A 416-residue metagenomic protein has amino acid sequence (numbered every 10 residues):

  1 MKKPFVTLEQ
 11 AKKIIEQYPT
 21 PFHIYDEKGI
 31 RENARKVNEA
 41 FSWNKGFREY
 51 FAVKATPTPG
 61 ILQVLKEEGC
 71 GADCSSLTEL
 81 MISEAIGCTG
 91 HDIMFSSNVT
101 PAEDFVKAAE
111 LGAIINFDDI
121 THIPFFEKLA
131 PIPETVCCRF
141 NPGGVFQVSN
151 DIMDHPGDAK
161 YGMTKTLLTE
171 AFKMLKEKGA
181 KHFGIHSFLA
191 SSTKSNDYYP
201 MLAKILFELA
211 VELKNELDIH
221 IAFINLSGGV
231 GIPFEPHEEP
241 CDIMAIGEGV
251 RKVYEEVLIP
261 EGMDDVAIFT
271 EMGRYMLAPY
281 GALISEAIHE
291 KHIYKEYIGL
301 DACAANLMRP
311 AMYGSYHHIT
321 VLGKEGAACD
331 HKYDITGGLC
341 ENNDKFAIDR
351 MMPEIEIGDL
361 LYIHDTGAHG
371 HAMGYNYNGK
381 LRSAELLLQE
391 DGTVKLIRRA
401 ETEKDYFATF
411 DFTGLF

Functional and structural regions predicted by a protein language model:
M1-I115, I120-E134, K173-E177, K181 (+3 more regions): A charged N-terminal "starter" segment
I30, K54, S76, A108 (+6 more regions): Conserved, mostly hydrophobic/aromatic
P57-G60, P101, P124, V145-F146 (+6 more regions): Flexible loop/turn segments at secondary-structure boundaries
G71, M94, I114-N116, C137-R139 (+8 more regions): Structured core elements
P131-V145: Glycine-rich, aromatic-flanked loop segments that form ligand/cofactor-binding clefts across common enzyme folds
P142-I288: Active-site loop/helix belt of alpha/beta enzymes
L258, M263-F416: Charged (often Lys/Glu-rich) extended helix/loop segments that serve as interaction or gating elements
